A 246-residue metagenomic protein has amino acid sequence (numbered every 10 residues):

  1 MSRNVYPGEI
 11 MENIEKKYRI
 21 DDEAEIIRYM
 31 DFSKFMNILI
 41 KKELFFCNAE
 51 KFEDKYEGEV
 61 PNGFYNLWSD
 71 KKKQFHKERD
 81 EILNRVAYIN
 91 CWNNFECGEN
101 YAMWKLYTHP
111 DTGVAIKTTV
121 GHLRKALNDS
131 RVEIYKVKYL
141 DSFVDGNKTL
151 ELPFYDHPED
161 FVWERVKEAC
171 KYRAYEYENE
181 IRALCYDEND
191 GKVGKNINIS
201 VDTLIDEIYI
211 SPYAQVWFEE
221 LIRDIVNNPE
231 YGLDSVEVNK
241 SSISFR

Functional and structural regions predicted by a protein language model:
M1-R246: Partner-binding and oligomerization surfaces adjacent to conserved cores of proteins that assemble macromolecular
